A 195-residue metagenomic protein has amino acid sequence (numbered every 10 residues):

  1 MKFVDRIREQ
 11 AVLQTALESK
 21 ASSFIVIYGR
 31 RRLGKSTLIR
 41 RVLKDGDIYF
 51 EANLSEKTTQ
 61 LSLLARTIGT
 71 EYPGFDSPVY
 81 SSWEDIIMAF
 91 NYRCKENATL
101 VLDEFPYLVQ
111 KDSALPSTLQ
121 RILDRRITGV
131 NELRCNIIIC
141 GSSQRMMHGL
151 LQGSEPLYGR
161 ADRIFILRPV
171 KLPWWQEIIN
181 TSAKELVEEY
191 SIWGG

Functional and structural regions predicted by a protein language model:
M1-G195: Phosphate-binding site recognition
